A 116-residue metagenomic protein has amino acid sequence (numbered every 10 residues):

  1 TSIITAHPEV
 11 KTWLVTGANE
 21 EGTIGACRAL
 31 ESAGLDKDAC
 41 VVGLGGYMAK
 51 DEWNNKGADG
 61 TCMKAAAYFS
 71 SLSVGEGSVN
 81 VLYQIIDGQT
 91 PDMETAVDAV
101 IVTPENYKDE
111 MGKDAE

Functional and structural regions predicted by a protein language model:
T1-E116: A residue-level marker of the well-folded mature domains of exported/periplasmic proteins
